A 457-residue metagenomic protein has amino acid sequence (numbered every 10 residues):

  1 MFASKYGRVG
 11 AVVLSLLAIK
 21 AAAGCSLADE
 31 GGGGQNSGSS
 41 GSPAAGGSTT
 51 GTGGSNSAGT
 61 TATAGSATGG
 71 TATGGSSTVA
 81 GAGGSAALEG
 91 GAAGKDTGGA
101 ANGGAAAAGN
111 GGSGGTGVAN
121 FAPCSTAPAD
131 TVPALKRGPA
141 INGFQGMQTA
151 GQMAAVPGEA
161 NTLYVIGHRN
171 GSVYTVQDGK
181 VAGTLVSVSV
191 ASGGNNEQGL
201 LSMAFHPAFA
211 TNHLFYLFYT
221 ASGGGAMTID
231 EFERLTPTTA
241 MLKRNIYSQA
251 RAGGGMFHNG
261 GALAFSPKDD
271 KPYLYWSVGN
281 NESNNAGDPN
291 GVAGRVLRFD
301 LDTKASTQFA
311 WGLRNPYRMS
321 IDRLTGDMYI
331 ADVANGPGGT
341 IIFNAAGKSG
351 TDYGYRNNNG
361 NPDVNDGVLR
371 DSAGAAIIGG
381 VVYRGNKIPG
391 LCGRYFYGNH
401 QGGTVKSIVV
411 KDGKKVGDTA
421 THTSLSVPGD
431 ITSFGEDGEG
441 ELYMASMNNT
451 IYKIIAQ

Functional and structural regions predicted by a protein language model:
A22-C124, A129-D130: Ser/Thr-rich, Pro/Gly/Ala-heavy low-complexity intrinsically disordered linkers and tails of secreted extracellular
A119-D130, G158, Q198-L200, A208 (+4 more regions): Beta-propeller domain segments
P123-Q148, N365: A short helix->beta-strand "capping" segment at the edge of beta-propeller domains
P139-G171, A376-V381: Beta-strand-rich domains and repeat architectures in extracellular enzymes and scaffolds, especially beta-propellers
A140-Q148, V186-N195, I246-G254, T307-G312 (+2 more regions): Surface loop/turn motifs at the tips and blade-to-blade linkers of beta-strand repeat domains
T162-S187: Beta-propeller domains
A226-P267: Asp-box/WD-like beta-propeller blade repeats and closely related beta-sheet repeat scaffolds
S433-Q457: Blade-level signature of beta-propeller repeat domains, shared across WD40, Kelch, NHL, RCC1 and BNR/Asp-box propellers
